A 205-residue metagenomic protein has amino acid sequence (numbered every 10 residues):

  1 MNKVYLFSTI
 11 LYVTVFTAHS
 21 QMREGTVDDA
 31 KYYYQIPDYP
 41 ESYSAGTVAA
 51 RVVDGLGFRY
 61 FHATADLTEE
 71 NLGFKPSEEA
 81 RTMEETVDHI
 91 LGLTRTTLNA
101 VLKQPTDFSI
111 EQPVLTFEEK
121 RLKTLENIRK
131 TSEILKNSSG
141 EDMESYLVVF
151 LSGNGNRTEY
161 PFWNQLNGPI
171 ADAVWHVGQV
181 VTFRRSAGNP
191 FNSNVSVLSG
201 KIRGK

Functional and structural regions predicted by a protein language model:
M1-E24: Bacterial Sec-dependent N-terminal signal peptides
M22-D28, Y34-D38, A50-R51, F61 (+2 more regions): Short, contiguous alpha-helical
S44-A45: Membrane-proximal N-terminal soluble sensing/regulatory segments of transmembrane proteins
D66, H89-G92, E126: Residues within well-ordered alpha-helical secondary structure of globular protein domains
D66-L72, L135-E144, R184-N192: Surface-exposed helix-capping loop/turn segments at secondary-structure junctions
L115-H176: Acidic/histidine-rich alpha-helical segments that form the ligand environment of transition-metal centers
